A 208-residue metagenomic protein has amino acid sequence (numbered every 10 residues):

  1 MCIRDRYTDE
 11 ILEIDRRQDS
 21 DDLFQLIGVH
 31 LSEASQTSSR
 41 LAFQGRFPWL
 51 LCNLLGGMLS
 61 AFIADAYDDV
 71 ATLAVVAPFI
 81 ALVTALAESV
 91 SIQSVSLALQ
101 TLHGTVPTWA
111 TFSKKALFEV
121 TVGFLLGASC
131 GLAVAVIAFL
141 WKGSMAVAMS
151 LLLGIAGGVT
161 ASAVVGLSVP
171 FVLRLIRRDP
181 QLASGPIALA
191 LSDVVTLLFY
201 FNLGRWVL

Functional and structural regions predicted by a protein language model:
R4-D5, F47, S91, D179 (+1 more regions): Residue-level signature of catalytic and energy-coupling elements of molecular machines, predominantly ATP/GTP-dependent
R4-P78: Cytosolic regulatory modules rich in charged/polar residues
R16-I27, Y67-A74, V90-K115, G166-A188 (+1 more regions): Juxtamembrane helix-loop transition segments at the membrane interface in multi-pass membrane proteins
T37-A42, T108-F118, M145-S150: Short juxtamembrane and helix-loop transition motifs at transmembrane-helix boundaries in membrane proteins
P48-S60, F79, V83, A87 (+13 more regions): Alpha-helical transmembrane segments in multi-pass membrane proteins
A66-I80, K142-L153: Membrane-water interface of transmembrane alpha-helices in multipass transporters/channels
L132-K142: Short membrane-interface helical motifs at transmembrane helix boundaries in multi-pass membrane transporters
